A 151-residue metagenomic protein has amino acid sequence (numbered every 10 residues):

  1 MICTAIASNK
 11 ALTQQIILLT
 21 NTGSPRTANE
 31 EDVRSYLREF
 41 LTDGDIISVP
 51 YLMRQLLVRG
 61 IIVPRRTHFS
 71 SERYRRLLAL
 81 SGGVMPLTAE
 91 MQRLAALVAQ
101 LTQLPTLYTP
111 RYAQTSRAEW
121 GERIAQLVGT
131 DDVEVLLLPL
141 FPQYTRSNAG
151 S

Functional and structural regions predicted by a protein language model:
I2-S151: Active-site-proximal alpha-helix that buttresses catalytic centers in soluble enzyme cores
